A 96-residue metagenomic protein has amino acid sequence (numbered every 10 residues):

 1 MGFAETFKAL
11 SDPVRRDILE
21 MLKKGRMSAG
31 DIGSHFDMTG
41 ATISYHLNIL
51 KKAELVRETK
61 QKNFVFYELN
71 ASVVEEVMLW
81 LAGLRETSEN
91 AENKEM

Functional and structural regions predicted by a protein language model:
G2, K8, K24, V74-M96: Amphipathic alpha-helical dimerization/coiled-coil segments that flank or bridge DNA-binding/regulatory modules
G2-A41, Q61-V73: N-terminal helix-turn-helix DNA-binding core of bacterial DNA-binding proteins
P13, D17, L50, E76 (+1 more regions): Solvent-exposed, charged/polar functional surfaces in cytosolic regulatory/catalytic domains
S34, Y45, K51-K52: Alpha-helical residues within the helix-turn-helix
T42-H46, R85: Short alpha-helical linear motifs
